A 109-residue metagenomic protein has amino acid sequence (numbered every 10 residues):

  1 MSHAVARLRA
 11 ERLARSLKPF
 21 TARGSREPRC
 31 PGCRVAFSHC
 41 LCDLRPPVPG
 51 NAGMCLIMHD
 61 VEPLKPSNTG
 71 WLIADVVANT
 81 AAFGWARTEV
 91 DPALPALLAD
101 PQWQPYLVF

Functional and structural regions predicted by a protein language model:
R7-R23: Short Cys/His-rich Zn2+-coordinating modules
R26, A36, G50: Short metal-coordination and nucleic-acid-contact micro-motifs, chiefly zinc-binding Cys/His arrays
C30-C33: Short cysteine-rich clusters marking metal-coordination/redox-active sites
F37-C40, L44: Cys/His-rich microdomains that often coordinate metals
D43, L64-V76: Histidine-anchored nucleotide/phosphate-binding helix
L44-G50: Iron-sulfur (Fe-S) cluster-binding segments and ferredoxin-like electron-carrier domains, especially [2Fe-2S]
G53-P63, Q104-F109: Short hydrophobic beta-strand segments
A78-F109: S-adenosyl-L-methionine/SAH cofactor-binding core of RNA-modifying enzymes
